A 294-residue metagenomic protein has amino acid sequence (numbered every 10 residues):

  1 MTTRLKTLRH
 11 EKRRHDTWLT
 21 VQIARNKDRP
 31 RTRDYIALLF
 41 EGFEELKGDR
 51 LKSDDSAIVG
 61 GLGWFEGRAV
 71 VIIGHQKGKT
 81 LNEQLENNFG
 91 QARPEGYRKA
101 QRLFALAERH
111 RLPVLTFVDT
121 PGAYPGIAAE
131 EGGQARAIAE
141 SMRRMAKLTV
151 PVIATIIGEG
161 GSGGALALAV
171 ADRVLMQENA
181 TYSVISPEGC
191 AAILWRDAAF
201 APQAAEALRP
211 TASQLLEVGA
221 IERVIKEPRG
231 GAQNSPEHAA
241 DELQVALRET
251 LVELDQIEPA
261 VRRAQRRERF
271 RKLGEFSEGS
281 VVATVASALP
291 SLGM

Functional and structural regions predicted by a protein language model:
M1-A69, G74-K77, Q233, E237-M294: Intrinsically disordered, low-complexity segments enriched in small/flexible residues
I23, Q84-Q91, P125, G231-N234: Short coil/turn segments at secondary-structure junctions
R31-T32, K79-N82, Y124-G126: Short active-site-adjacent helix-start/loop capping segments
L38-G42, K52-D54, G60, E66-F117 (+1 more regions): Glycine-rich beta-alpha loop segments
E45, L106-R109, A123, K147: Alpha-helix capping at helix-to-loop junctions
V118-R248, V252, Q256: Conserved catalytic cores of soluble enzyme domains, especially glycine-rich substrate-binding beta-alpha loops
